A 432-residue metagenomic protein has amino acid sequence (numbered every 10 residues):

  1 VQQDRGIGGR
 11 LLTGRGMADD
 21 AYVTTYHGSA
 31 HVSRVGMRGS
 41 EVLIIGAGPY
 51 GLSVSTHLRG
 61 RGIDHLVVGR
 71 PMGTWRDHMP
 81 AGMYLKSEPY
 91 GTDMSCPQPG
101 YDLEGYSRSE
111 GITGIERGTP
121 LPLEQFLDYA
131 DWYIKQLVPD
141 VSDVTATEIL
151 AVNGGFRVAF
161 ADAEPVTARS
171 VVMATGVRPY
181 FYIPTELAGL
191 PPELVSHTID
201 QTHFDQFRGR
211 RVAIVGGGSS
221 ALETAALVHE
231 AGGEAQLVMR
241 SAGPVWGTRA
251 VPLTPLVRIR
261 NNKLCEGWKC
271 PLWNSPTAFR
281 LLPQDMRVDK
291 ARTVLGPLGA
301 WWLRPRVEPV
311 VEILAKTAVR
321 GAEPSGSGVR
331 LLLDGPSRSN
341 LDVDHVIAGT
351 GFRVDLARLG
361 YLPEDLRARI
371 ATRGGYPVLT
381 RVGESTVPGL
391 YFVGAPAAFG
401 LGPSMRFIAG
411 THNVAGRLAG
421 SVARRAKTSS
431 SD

Functional and structural regions predicted by a protein language model:
T13-R15: Periodic, rod-like helical contexts
T24-M72, I115-S219, E223-D432: Flavin (primarily FAD) cofactor-binding/catalytic cores of flavoenzymes
M79-I112, N261-R280: Flavin (FAD/FMN) cofactor-binding and adjacent substrate-gating region of FAD-dependent oxidoreductase domains
